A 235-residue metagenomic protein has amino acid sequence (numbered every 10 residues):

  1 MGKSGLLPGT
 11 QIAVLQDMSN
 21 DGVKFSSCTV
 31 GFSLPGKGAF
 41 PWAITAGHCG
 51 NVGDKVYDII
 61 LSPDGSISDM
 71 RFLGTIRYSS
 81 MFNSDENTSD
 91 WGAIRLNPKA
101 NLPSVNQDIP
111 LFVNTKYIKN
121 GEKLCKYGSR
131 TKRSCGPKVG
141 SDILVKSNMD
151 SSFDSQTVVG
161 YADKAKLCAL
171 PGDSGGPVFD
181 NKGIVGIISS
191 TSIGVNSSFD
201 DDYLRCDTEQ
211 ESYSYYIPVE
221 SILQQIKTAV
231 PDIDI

Functional and structural regions predicted by a protein language model:
M1-K3: Autoinhibitory propeptides
L7-M149, F179-N181, S189: Serine endopeptidase catalytic core focused on the charge-relay Asp
T10-C28, N97, N101-I109, R133-I235: Active-site region of chymotrypsin-like
